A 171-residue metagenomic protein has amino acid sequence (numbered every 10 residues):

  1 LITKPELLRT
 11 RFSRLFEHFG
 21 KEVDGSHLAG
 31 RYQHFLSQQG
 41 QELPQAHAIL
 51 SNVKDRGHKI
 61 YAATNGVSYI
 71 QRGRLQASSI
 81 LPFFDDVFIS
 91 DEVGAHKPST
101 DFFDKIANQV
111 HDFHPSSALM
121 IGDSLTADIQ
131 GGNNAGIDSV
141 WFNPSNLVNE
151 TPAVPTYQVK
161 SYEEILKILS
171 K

Functional and structural regions predicted by a protein language model:
L1-G30: A metal-dependent, Asp-based hydrolase signature
V23, S51-K54, V67-K171: Asp-based, Mg2+/Mn2+-dependent phosphohydrolase catalytic module
Y32-Q38: Surface-exposed cleft-lining segments at the edges of enzyme active sites
Q39-L43: A conditional alpha-helix N-cap/helix-loop micro-motif detector
Q45-G57: Catalytic-core regions built around general acid/base machinery
T64: Conserved phosphate-coupling serine/threonine residues in phosphotransfer and NTP-handling enzymes
